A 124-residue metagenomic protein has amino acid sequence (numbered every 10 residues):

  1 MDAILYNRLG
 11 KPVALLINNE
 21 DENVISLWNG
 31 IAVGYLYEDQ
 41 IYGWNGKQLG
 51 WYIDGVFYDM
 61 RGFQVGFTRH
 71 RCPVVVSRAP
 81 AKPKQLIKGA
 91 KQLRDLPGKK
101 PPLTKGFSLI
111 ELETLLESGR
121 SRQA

Functional and structural regions predicted by a protein language model:
M1-V13, D54-A124: Long terminal segments
R8-G62: A contiguous binding-surface segment within folded domains or other stable secondary-structure elements
